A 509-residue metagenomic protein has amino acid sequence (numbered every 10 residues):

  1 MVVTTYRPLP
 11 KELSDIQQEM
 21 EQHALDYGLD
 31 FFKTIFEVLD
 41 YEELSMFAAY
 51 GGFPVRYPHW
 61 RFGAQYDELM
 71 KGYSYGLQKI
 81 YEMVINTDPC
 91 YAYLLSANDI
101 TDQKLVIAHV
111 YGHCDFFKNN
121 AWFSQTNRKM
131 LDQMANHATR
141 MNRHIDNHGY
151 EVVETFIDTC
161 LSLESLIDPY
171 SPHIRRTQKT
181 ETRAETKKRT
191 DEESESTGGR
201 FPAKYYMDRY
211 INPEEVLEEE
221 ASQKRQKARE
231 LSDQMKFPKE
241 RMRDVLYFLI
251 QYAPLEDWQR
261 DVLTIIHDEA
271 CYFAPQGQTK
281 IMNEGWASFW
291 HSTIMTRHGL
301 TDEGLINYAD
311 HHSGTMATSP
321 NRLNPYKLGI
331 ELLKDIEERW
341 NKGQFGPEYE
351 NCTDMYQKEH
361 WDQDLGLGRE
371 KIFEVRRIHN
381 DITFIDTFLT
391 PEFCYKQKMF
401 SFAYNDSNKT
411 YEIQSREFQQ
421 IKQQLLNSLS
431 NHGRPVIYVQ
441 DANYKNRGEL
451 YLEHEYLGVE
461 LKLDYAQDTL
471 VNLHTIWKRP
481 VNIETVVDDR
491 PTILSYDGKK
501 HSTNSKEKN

Functional and structural regions predicted by a protein language model:
V3, K11-C90, P213, L217-A253 (+2 more regions): Auxiliary, metal-adjacent structural segments of Zn-dependent hydrolase domains
T5-L9, L94-A97, F117, F123 (+8 more regions): Fold-level signature of zinc-dependent metallopeptidase catalytic domains
E43-M70, H173-A203, E218-E219, K224-K227 (+1 more regions): Extended, Lys/Arg-enriched charged tracts that mediate electrostatic binding to polyanionic substrates
L69, P89-V106, A274-M282: Short pre-active-site segment immediately N-terminal to the catalytic Zn-binding motif
T101, K224-K227, G304-N509: Non-catalytic terminal regions of proteins
I107-F116, W290: Active-site His/Glu-centered metal-binding helix of metallohydrolases
F117-E185, E284, S288-T301, G314-P325: Post-HExxH zinc-binding segment in Zn-dependent metallohydrolases
E230-I330: Long, internal scaffold/assembly segments composed of regular secondary structure
